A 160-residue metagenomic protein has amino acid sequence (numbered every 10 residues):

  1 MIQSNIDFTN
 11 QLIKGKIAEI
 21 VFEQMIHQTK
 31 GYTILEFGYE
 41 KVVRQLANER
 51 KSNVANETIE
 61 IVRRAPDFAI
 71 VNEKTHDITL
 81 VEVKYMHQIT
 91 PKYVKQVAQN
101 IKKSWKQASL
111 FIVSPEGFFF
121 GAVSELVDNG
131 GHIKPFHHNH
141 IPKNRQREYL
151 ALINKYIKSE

Functional and structural regions predicted by a protein language model:
M1-E23, H27: Nuclease catalytic cores
S4-Q11, S52-A55, P91: Short, flexible/disordered intra-domain loops and linkers
E19, D67, E82: Acidic active-site catalytic centers that drive phospho-/nucleotidyl reactions and related ester hydrolyses
H27-I34: Short secondary-structure junctions
F37-T75: Active-site metal-binding core of divalent-cation-utilizing nuclease and nuclease-like domains
T75-F136: Catalytic cores of nucleic-acid endonucleases
P142-E160: Charged phosphate-binding loop/patch that engages nucleotide di/tri-phosphates or the phosphate backbone of nucleic
